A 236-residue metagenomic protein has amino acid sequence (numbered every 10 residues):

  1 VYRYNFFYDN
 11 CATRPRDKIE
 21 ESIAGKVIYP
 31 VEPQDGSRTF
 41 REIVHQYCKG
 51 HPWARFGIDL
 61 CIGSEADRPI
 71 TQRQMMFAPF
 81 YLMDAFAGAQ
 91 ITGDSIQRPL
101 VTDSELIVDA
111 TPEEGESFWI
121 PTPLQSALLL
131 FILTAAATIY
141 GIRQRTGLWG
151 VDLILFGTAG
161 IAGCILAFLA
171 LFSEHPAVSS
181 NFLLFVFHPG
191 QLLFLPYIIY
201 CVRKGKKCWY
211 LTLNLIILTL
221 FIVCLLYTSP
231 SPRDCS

Functional and structural regions predicted by a protein language model:
V1-T111: Soluble extramembrane regions of membrane proteins in the secretory/endomembrane system
L100-P176, L183-V186: Core alpha-helical transmembrane segments of integral membrane proteins
A159-L169, L215-L226: Aromatic-anchored segments of alpha-helical transmembrane domains
E174, C201-K206: A cytosolic-side transmembrane-helix exit/cap motif
G190-V202: Alpha-helical transmembrane segments in multipass membrane proteins, preferentially the mid-helix core
Y200, N214-I217, R233: Extended amphipathic alpha-helical coiled-coil/heptad-repeat regions
K206-T212: Membrane-interfacial entry segments at the cytosolic side of transmembrane helices
Y227-C235: Single conserved hydrophobic/aromatic residue that forms the stacking wall/gate of nucleotide- or nucleobase-binding
